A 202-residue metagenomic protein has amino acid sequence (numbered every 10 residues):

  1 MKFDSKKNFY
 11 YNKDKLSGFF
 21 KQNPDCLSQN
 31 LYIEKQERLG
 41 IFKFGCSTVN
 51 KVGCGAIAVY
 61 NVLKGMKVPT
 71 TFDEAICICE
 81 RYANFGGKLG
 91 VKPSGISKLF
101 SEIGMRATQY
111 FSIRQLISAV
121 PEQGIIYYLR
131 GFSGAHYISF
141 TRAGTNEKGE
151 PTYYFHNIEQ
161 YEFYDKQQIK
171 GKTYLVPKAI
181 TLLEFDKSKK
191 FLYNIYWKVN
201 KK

Functional and structural regions predicted by a protein language model:
M1, K201-K202: Short, solvent-exposed mixed-charge patches
M1-F85: Active-site-adjacent structural segments surrounding the nucleophilic cysteine of cysteine proteases and isopeptidases
K15, K64-K201: Conserved active-site-adjacent core of cysteine acyl-enzyme catalytic domains
